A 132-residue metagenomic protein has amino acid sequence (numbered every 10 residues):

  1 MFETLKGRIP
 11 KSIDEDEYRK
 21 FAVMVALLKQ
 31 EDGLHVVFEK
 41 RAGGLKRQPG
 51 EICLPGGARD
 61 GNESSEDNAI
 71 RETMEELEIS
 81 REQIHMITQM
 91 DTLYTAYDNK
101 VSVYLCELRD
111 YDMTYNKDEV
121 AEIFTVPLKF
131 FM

Functional and structural regions predicted by a protein language model:
M1-C53, G57-D112, V120: N-terminal leader/linker segments that precede catalytic domains of diphosphate-processing enzymes
Y115-M132: NUDIX/MutT-family hydrolases
